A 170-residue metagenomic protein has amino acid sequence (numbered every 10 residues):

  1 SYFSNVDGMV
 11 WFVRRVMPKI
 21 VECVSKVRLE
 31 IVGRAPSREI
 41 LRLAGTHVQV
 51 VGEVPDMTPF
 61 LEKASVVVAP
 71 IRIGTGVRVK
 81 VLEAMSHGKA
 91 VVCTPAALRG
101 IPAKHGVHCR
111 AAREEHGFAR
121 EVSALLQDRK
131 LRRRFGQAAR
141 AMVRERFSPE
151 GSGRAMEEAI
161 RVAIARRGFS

Functional and structural regions predicted by a protein language model:
S1-K63: Conserved catalytic-core segment of nucleotide-activated headgroup transferases in glycan assembly
M9-V13, L29, A84, F118 (+1 more regions): A structural motif in glycosyltransferase catalytic domains
P55, R72-G74, A90, A96-R99 (+1 more regions): Flexible glycine-rich beta->alpha loop in the catalytic core of nucleotide-sugar glycosyltransferases
E62-G76, H87-A90: Acidic donor-binding loop of glycosyltransferase active sites
K80-E83, A90-T94: Short hydrophobic beta-strand element within catalytic cores of glycosyltransferases and related nucleotide-activated
P95-A111: Short acidic/histidine- and often glycine-rich active-site loop of Leloir-type glycosyltransferases that engages
C109-H116, A124-K130: Conserved acidic donor-binding segment of nucleotide-sugar-dependent glycosyltransferases
L131-R146, S152-E158: A short, well-ordered alpha-helix in the C-terminal region of glycosyltransferases
